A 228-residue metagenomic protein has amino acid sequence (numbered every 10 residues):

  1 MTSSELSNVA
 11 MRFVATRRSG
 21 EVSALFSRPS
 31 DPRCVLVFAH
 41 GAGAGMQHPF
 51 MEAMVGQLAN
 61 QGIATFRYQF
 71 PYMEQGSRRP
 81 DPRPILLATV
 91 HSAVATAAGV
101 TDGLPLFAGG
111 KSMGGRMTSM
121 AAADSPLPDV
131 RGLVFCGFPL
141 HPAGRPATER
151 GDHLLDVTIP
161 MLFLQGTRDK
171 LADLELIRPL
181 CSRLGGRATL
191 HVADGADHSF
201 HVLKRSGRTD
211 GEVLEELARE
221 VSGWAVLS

Functional and structural regions predicted by a protein language model:
F13-L106, F200-D210: Serine-hydrolase catalytic machinery in alpha/beta-hydrolase-like enzymes
F38-A42, S112, G166: Glycine-rich His-Gly loop
V90-I159: Primarily recognizes the serine-hydrolase "nucleophile elbow" in alpha/beta-hydrolase and SGNH/GDSL folds
D156-T158, F163-Q165, D169: Short beta-strand/loop motif that positions the catalytic acidic residue of the alpha/beta-hydrolase fold
K170-L176: Conserved alpha/beta-hydrolase "acid-adjacent" motif
R183-H201: Catalytic histidine neighborhood in serine/cysteine hydrolases with alpha/beta-hydrolase-type architecture
K204-S228: Catalytic active-site module of serine/aspartate enzymes centered on a nucleophile-bearing elbow/loop
